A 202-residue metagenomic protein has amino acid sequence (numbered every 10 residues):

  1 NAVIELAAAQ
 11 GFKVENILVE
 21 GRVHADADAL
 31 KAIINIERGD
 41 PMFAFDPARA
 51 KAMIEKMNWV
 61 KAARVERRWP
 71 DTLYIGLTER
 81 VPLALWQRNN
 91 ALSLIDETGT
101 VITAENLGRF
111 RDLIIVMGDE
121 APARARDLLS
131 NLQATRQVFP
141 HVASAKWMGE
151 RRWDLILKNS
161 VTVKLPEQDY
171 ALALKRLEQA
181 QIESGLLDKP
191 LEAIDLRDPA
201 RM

Functional and structural regions predicted by a protein language model:
N1-N16, D28-P41, F45-A52, K56 (+1 more regions): Charged, solvent-exposed interaction patches on well-folded alpha/beta domains that mediate macromolecular contacts
